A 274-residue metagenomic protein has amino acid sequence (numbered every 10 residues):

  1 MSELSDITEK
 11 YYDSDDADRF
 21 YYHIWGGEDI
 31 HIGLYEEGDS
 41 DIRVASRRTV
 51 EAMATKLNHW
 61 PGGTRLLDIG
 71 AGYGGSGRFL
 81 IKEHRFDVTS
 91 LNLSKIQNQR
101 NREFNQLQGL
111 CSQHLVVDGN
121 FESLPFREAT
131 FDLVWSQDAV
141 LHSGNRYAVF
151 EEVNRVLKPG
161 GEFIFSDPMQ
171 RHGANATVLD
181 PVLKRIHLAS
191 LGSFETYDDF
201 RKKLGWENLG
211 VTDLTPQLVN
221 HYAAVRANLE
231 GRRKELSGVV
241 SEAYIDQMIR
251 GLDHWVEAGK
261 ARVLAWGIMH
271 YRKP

Functional and structural regions predicted by a protein language model:
M1-Y21: N-terminal auxiliary segments of SAM/dcSAM-dependent transferases
G27-E36, S40-G62: Conserved alpha-helix/loop element of class I SAM-dependent methyltransferases that forms part of the SAM/SAH-binding
R65-D68, Y73-S123: Class I SAM-dependent methyltransferase SAM/SAH-binding core
E122-L133: A short acidic, Gly/Pro-enriched loop at the edge of an enzyme's catalytic core that lines a small-molecule cofactor
Y147-E162: A short glycine-rich, Lys/Arg-flanked "PGG" loop and its adjoining helix->strand segment in the class I
F165-A189: Short, glycine-/aromatic-enriched active-site segment of Class I SAM-dependent methyltransferases
A189-G205: Short alpha-helix
G210-P274: Conserved Class I S-adenosyl-L-methionine
